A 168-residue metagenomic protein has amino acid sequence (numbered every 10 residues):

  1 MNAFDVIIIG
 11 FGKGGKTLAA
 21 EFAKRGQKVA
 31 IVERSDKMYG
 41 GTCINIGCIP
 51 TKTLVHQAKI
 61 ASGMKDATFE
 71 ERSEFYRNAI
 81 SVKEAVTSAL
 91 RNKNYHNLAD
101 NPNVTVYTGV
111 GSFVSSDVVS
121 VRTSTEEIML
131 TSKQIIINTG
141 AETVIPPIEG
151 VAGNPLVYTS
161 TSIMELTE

Functional and structural regions predicted by a protein language model:
M1-G12: Beta1/beta-strand and adjacent pyrophosphate-binding region of the FAD-binding site in flavoprotein oxidoreductases
N2-F4, E21-Q27, R34-E168: Glycine-rich flavin
I9, V32-E33: The conserved SAM/SAH-binding core of class I Rossmann-like methyltransferase domains, concentrating on the hydrophobic
G15-K16: N-terminal Rossmann-fold NAD(P) dinucleotide-binding loop
